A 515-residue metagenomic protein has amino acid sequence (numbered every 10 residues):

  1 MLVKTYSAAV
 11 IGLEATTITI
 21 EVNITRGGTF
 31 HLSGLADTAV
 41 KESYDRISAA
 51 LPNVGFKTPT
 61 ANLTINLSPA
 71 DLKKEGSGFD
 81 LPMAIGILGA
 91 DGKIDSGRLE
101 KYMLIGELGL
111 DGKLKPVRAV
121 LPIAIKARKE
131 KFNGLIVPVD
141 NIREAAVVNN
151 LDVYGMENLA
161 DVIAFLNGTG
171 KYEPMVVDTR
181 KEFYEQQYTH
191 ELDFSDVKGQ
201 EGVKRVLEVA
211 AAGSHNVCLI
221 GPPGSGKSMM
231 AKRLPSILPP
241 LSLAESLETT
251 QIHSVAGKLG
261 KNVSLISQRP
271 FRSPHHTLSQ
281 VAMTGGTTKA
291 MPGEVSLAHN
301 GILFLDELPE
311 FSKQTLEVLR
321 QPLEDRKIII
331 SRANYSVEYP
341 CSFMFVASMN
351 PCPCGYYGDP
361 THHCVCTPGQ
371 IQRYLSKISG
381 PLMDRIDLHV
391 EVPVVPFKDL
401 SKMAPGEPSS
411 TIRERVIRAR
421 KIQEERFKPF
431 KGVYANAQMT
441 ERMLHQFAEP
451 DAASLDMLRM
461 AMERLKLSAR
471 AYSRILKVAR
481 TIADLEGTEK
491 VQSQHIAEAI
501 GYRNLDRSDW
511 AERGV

Functional and structural regions predicted by a protein language model:
M1-C218, S225-S228, S331, A471-Y472 (+1 more regions): Peripheral, non-AAA+ core regions of ATP-driven protein-machinery
I18-I24, M283, D387-V390: Short beta-strand elements
S33-Y44, P59, N66-G76, A290 (+1 more regions): Basic, amphipathic alpha-helical bundle interface domains used for macromolecular binding and assembly
G170-V209, G213, P240-V295: P-loop NTPase nucleotide-binding/switch module
L219-G260, D325: Walker A/P-loop
G221, G285, E307: The Walker A (P-loop) glycine that initiates the GxxxxGKT/S ATP-binding motif of P-loop NTPases
N300, D306-E307, V318: Walker B catalytic acidic pair
